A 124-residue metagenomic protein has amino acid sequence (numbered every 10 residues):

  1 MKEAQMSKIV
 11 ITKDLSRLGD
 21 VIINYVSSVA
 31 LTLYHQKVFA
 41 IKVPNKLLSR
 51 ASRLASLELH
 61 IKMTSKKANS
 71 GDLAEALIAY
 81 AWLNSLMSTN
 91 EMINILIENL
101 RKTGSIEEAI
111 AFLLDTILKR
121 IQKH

Functional and structural regions predicted by a protein language model:
M1-H124: Double-stranded RNA-binding/processing signature
